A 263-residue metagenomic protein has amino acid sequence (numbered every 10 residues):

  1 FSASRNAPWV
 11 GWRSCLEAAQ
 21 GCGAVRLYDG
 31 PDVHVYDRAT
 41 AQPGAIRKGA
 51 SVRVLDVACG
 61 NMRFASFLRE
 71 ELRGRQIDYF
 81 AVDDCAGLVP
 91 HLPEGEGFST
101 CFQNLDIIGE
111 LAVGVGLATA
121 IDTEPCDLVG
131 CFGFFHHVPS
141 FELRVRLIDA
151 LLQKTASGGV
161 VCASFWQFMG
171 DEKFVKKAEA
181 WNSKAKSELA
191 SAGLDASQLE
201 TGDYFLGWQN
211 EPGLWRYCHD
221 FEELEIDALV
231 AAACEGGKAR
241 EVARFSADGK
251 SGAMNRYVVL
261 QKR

Functional and structural regions predicted by a protein language model:
F1-A7: Class I SAM-dependent methyltransferase Rossmann-like catalytic core, especially the SAM/SAH-binding loop
A7-K48, F67: Conserved alpha-helix/loop element of class I SAM-dependent methyltransferases that forms part of the SAM/SAH-binding
L55, G60-V113: Class I SAM-dependent methyltransferase SAM/SAH-binding core
G130: A conserved beta-strand element that flanks and buttresses the S-adenosyl-L-methionine
G133-H137: Short catalytic micro-motifs in class I SAM-dependent methyltransferases
V138-A150: A short, conserved alpha-helix within the catalytic core of class I
C162-L229: SAM-dependent methyltransferase
A247-R263: Core SAM-dependent methyltransferase catalytic element
